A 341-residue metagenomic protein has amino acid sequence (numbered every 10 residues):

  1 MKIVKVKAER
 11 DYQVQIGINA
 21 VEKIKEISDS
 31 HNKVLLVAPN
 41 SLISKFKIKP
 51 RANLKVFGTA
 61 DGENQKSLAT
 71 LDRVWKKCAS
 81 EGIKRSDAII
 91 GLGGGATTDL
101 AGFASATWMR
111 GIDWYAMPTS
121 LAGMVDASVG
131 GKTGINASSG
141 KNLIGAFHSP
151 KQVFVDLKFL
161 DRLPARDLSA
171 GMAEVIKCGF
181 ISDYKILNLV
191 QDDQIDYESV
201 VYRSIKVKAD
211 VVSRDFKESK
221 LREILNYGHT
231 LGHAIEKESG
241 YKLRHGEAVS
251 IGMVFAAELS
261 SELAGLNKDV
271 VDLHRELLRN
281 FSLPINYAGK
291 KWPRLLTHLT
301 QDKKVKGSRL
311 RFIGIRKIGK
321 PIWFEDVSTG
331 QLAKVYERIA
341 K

Functional and structural regions predicted by a protein language model:
M1-A88: ATP/NTP phosphate-donor binding region
K7, G82-K84, T107-M109, N136-A137 (+4 more regions): Solvent-exposed alpha-helices and their adjacent loops that cap or buttress functional pockets in soluble metabolic
V21, F103-D192: A glycine/threonine-rich phosphate-anchoring loop and its flanking beta-alpha core in nucleotide/phosphate-binding
S80, S149-Q152, K158-A165, A173-K185 (+8 more regions): Generic secondary-structure signature for well-ordered alpha-helical cores
A96-F103, M124-V125, A234: Short glycine/serine/threonine-rich phosphate/pyrophosphate-binding segments that cradle anionic phosphate groups
A173-V175, K268-K341: C-terminal charged capping/lid subdomain of soluble metabolic enzymes
N188-P293: Active-site segments that bind and position negatively charged phosphate/pyrophosphate groups
